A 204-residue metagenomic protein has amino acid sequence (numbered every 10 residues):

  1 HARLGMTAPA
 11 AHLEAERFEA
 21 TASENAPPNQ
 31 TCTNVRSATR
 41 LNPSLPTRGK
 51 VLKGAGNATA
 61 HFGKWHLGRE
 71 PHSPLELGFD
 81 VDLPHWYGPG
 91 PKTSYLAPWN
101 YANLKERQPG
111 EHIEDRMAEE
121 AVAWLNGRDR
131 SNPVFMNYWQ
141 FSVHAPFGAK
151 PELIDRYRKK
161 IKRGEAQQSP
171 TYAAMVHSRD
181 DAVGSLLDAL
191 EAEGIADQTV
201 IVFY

Functional and structural regions predicted by a protein language model:
H1: N-terminal cofactor/phosphate-binding cores enriched in small/glycine residues, especially glycine-rich loops such as
P9-N57, W65-A173: Formylglycine-dependent
F62-H66, G184-S185: Short amphipathic alpha-helical surface micro-motifs
V134, W139-Q140, S178-Y204: Metal-dependent active-site segment of extracytoplasmic phospho-/sulfohydrolases and closely related
